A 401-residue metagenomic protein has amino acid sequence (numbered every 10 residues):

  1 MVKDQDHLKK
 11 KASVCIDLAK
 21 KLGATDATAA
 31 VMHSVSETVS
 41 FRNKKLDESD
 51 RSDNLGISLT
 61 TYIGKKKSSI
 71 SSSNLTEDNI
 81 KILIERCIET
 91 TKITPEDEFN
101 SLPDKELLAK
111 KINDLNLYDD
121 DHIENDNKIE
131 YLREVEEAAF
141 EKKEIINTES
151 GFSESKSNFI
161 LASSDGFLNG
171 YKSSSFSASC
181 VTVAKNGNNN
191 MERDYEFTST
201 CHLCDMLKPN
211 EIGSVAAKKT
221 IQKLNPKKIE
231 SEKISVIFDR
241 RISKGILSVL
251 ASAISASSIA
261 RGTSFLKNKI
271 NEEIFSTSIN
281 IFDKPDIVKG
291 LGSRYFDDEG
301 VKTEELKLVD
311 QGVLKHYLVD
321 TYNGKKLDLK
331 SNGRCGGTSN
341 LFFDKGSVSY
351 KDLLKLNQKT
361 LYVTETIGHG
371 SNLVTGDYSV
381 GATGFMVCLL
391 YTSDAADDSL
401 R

Functional and structural regions predicted by a protein language model:
M1-R294, D298-E304, D310-V313, S339: Active-site bordering "gate/hinge" segments that shape substrate access to catalytic or cofactor-binding pockets
F238-R240, D320, S399: Helix N-cap / beta->alpha transition motif
K269-L389, S393: Dual-mode signal for accessory low-complexity, basic/Gly-rich regions
Y391-R401: Single conserved hydrophobic/aromatic residue that forms the stacking wall/gate of nucleotide- or nucleobase-binding
